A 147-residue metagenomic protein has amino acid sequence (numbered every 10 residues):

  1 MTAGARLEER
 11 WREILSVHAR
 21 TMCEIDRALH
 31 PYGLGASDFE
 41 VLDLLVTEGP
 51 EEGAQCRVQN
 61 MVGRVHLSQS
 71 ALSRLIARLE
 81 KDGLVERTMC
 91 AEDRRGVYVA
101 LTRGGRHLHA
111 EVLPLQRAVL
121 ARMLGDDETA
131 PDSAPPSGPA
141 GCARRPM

Functional and structural regions predicted by a protein language model:
M1-Y32, D82-L84, S137, G141-M147: N-terminal leader segment of winged-helix/HTH proteins
A3-R6, L34, L101, D127: Alpha-helical hairpin
E8-L15, A19, H66, R106-L113: Short amphipathic alpha-helical segments with heptad-repeat character
M22, D26, Q69, L113 (+1 more regions): Structural signal for well-ordered, non-membrane alpha-helices
C23-S68: N-terminal helix-turn-helix DNA-binding core of bacterial DNA-binding proteins
V58, I76-A77: Short, hydrophobic-biased segments on the C-terminal half of alpha helices that form "recognition helices"
A77-A134: Charged, amphipathic alpha-helical coiled-coil/dimerization segments
